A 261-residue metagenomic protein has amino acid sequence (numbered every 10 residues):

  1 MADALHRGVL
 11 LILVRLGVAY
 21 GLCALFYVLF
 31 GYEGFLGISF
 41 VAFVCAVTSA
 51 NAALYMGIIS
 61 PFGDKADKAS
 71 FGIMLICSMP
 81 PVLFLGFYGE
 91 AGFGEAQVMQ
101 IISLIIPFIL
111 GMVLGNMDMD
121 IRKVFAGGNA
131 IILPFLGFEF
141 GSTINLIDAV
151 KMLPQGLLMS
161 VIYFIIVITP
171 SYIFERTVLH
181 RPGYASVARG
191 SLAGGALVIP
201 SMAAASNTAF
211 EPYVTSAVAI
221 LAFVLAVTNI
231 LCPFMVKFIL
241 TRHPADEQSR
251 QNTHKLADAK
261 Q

Functional and structural regions predicted by a protein language model:
M1-D3, A53-D64, M112-F125, P170-H180 (+1 more regions): C-terminal ends of transmembrane helices
M1-I12, E33-G37, D64-K65, M119-N129 (+3 more regions): Interfacial helix-loop-helix linkers and transmembrane-helix boundary segments in multi-pass membrane proteins
M1-Y27, M79, I144-E175, V218-A226: Entry/N-cap segments of selected transmembrane alpha helices and their immediately preceding amphipathic helices
L13-L22, A46-A52, K68-E90, I166 (+2 more regions): Membrane-embedded alpha-helical segments of transport systems, primarily multispan ion/solute transporters
Y20-V28, V82-F93, F138-M152, G195-S216: Hydrophobic alpha-helical transmembrane segments in multi-pass integral membrane proteins
F30-S78, R181-V214: Alpha-helical membrane segments and immediately flanking helix-loop junctions that form or couple to the substrate/ion
G34-A50, G94-I109, P154-I166, L221-V227: Structural signature of hydrophobic alpha-helical transmembrane segments
G63-G72, L240-Q261: Intrinsically disordered, low-complexity non-transmembrane regions of multi-pass membrane transporters
